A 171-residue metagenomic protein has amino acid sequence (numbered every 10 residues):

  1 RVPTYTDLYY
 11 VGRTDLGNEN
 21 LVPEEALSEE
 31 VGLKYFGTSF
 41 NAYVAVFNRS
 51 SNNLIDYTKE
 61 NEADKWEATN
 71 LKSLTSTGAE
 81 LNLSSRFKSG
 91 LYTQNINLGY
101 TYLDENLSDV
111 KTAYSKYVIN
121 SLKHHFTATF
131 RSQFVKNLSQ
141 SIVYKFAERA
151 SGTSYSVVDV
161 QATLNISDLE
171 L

Functional and structural regions predicted by a protein language model:
V2, Y35-F40, S89-T93, K123-H125 (+2 more regions): Strand-connecting loop/turn motifs
V2-N52, K59-R86, I119-L122: Outer-membrane beta-barrel signature, preferentially recognizing the C-terminal barrel domain of Gram-negative
T4-R13, L54-A63, L103-S115, V143-Y144 (+1 more regions): Outer-membrane beta-barrel translocator domains and adjoining extracellular loop/strand segments of Gram-negative
V22-E24, S89, S121, Q133 (+2 more regions): Surface-exposed coil/turn segments at beta-strand junctions on protein surfaces, enriched
G32, T129, Q161: Short, surface-exposed charged micro-motifs
A45, F146-S151, D159-T163: Short, glycine/charged-rich beta-strand-loop motifs at protein surfaces that mediate ligand recognition and catalysis
N48-S50, E67-E148: Gram-negative outer-membrane beta-barrel transporters
S50-N52, V160-L171: C-terminal beta-signal and adjacent terminal beta-strands/loops of Gram-negative outer-membrane beta-barrel proteins
